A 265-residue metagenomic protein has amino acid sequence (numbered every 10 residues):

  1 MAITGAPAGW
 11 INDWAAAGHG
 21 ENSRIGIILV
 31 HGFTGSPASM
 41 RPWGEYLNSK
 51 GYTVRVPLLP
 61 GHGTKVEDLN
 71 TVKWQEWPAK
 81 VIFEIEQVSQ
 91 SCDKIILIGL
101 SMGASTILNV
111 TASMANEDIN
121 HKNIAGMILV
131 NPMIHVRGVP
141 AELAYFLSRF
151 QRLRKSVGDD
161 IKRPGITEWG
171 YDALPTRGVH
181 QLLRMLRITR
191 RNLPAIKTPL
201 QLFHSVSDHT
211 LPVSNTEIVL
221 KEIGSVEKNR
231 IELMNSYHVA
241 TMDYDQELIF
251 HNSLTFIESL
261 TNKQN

Functional and structural regions predicted by a protein language model:
T4-K65: Short, surface-exposed "cap/lid" segments of acyl-processing enzymes
K65-S91, I96: Catalytic nucleophile-loop/oxyanion-hole region of alpha/beta-hydrolase and closely related hydrolase-like folds
G99-G103, I107: Gly/Ala-rich beta-loop-alpha elbow adjacent to hydrolase catalytic centers
I128-G138: Active-site nucleophile loop of the alpha/beta-hydrolase fold
I196, L202-H204, D208: Short beta-strand/loop motif that positions the catalytic acidic residue of the alpha/beta-hydrolase fold
H209-N215: Conserved alpha/beta-hydrolase "acid-adjacent" motif
E217, K221-V239: Catalytic histidine neighborhood in serine/cysteine hydrolases with alpha/beta-hydrolase-type architecture
N235-N265: Catalytic active-site module of serine/aspartate enzymes centered on a nucleophile-bearing elbow/loop
